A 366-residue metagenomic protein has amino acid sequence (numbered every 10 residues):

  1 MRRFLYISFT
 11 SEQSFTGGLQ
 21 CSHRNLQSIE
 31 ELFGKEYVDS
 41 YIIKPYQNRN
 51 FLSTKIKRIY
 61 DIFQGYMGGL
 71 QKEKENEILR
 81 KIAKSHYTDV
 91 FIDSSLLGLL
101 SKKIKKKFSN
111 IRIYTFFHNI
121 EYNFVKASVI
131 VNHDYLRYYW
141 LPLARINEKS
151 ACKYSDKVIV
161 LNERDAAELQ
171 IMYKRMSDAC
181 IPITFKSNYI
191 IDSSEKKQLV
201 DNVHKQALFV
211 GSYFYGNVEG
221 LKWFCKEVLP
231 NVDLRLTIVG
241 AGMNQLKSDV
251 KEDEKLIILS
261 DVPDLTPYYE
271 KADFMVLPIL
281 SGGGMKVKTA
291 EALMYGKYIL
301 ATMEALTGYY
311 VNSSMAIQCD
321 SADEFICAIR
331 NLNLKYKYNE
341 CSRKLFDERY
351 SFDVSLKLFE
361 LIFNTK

Functional and structural regions predicted by a protein language model:
M1-Y46, S85, E227: N-terminal subdomain of nucleotide-sugar transferases
C21, I183-D249, I258, V262-T266: Conserved catalytic-core segment of nucleotide-activated headgroup transferases in glycan assembly
R80, E121, Y135-V158: Membrane-proximal helix-turn-helix segments that form the acceptor-binding/catalytic region of lipid-linked
K107-S128: Active-site proximal beta-strand in glycosyltransferases
K149, K153-D192: Donor nucleotide-sugar binding/catalytic pocket of nucleotide-sugar-dependent glycosyltransferases
D156, E270-G284, Y295-K297: Acidic donor-binding loop of glycosyltransferase active sites
S194, L334-N364: A charged, aromatic-enriched C-terminal amphipathic alpha-helix characteristic of glycosyltransferases across folds
K288-M294, Y298-T302: Short hydrophobic beta-strand element within catalytic cores of glycosyltransferases and related nucleotide-activated
